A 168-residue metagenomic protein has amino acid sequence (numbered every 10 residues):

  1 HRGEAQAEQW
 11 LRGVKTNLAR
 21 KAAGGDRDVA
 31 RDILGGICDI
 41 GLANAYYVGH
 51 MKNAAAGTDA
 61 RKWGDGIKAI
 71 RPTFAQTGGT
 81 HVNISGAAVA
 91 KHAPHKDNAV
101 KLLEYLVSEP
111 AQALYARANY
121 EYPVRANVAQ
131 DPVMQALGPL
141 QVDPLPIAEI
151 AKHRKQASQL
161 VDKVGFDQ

Functional and structural regions predicted by a protein language model:
H1-P72: Ligand-binding pocket segment of bilobal, Venus flytrap-like solute-binding proteins
A5, G24-R27, L42, H92-D97 (+2 more regions): Soluble non-cytosolic domains of exported or imported proteins
R12, R27, R31, G35 (+4 more regions): Solvent-exposed, polar/charged alpha-helical surfaces in well-ordered, non-transmembrane soluble domains, broadly
T16-A19, L34, C38, N53-A56 (+4 more regions): Sec-exported extracytoplasmic/periplasmic mature domains
A45-G49, F74-T77, A93-P94, S108 (+1 more regions): Solvent-exposed loop/turn segments at secondary-structure junctions within structured extracellular/periplasmic domains
K62-A93: Flexible, solvent-exposed loop/hinge segments that line or gate ligand/substrate-binding clefts
S85-L145: Mature extracytoplasmic/periplasmic domains
Q130-Q168: Extracellular/periplasmic bilobal clamshell ligand-binding domains
